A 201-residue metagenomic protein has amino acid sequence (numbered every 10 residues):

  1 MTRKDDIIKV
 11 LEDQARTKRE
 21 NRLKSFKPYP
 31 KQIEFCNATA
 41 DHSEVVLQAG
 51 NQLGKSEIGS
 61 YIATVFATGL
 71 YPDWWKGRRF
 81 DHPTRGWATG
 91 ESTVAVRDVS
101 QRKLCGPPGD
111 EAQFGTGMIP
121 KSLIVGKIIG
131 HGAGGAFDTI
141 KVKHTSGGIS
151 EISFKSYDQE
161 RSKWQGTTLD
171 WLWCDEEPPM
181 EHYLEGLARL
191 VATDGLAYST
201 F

Functional and structural regions predicted by a protein language model:
M1-F201: Phosphate/NTP-binding elements of NTP-utilizing enzymes
